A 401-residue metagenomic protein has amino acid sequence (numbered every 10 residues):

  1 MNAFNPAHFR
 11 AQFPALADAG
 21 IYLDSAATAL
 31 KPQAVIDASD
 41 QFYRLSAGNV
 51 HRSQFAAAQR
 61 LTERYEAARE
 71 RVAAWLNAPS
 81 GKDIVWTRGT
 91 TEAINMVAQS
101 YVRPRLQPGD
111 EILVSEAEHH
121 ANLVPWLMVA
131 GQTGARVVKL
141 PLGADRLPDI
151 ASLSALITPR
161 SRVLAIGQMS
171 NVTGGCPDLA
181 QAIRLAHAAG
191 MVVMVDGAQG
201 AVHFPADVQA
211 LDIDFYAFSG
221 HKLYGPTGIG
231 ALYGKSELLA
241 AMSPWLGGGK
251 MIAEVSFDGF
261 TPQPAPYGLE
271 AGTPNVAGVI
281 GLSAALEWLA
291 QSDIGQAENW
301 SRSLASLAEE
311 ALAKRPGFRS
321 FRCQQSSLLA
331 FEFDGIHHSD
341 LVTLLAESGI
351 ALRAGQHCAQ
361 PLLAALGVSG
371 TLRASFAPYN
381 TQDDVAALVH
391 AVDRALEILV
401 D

Functional and structural regions predicted by a protein language model:
M1-D401: Pyridoxal 5′-phosphate
